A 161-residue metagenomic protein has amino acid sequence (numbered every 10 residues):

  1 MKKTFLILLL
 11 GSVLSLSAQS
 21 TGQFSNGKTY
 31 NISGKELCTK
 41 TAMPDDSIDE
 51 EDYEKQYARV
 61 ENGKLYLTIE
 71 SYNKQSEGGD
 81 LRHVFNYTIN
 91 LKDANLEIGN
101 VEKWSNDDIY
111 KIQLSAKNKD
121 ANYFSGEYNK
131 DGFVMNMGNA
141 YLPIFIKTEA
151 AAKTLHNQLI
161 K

Functional and structural regions predicted by a protein language model:
M1-S25: Bacterial Sec-dependent N-terminal signal peptides
T4, V13, G63, Y72-K74 (+3 more regions): Generic structural motif
L8-L10, R59, L81, N106 (+1 more regions): A generic structural signal for short, solvent-exposed coil/turn residues that cap or connect secondary-structure
A18-Q75, Y141: Anionic N-terminal interaction surfaces
D46-D49, S76-G78, D120-S125: Long, compositionally biased non-globular segments that serve regulatory/targeting/scaffolding roles in eukaryotic
L67-K111: Phosphoinositide-binding peripheral membrane targeting modules
E97-K161: Acidic, Ser/Thr- and proline-rich intrinsically disordered linker/docking segments of eukaryotic scaffolds
